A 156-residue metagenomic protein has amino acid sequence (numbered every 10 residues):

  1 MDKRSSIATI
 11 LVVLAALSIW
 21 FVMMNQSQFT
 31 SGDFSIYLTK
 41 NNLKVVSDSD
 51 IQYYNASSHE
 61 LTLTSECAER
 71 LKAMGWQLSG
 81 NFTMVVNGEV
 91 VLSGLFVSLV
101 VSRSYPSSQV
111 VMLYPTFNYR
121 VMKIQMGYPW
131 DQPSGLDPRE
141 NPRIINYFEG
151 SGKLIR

Functional and structural regions predicted by a protein language model:
M1-Q28: Secretory targeting signatures
S18-R156: A structural signal for conserved, well-ordered secondary-structure elements that form binding/interaction cores
